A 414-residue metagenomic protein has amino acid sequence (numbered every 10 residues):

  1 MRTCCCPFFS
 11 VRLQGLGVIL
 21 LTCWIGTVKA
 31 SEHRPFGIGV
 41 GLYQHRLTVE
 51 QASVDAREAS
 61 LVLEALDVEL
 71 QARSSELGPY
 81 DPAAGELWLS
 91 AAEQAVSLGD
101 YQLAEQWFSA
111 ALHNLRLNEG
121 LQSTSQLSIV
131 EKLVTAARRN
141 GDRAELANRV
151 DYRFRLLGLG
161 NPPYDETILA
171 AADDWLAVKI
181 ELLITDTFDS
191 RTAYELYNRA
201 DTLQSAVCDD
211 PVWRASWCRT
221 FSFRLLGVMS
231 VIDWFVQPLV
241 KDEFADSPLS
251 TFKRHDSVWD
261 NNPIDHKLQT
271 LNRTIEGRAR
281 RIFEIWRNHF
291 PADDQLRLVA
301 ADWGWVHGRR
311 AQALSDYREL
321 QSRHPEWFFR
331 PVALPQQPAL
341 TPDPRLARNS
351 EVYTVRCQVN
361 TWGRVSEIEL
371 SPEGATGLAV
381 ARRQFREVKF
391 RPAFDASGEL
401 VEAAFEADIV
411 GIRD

Functional and structural regions predicted by a protein language model:
M1-V11: N-terminal secretory signal peptides that target proteins for export/translocation
Q14-W24: Bacterial N-terminal signal peptides
G26-A30: Sec/Tat signal peptide C-region and signal peptidase I cleavage site
S31-Y43, Q51-A52, A56-S60, D81 (+5 more regions): Charge-biased low-complexity segments
Q51, G85-S97, A111, L127-R138: Non-membrane alpha-helical segments in proteins
V62-E76, A110-N114, T274-W286: Repeat-mediated protein-protein interaction surfaces in helical alpha-solenoids
L63, D67-L70, E105, L112 (+5 more regions): Tetratricopeptide repeat
P79-E86, N114-S125, F329: Short, charge-rich amphipathic alpha-helical segments embedded in non-transmembrane helical bundles/solenoids
